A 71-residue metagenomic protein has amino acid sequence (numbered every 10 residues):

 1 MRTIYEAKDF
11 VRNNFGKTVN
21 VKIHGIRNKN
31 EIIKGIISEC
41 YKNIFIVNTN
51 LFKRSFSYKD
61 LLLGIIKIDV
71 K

Functional and structural regions predicted by a protein language model:
M1-N30, N50-K71: Short glycine-rich, low-complexity segments
T18, N43-I44: Structural motif
F45-T49: SH3/SH3-like beta-barrel fold
